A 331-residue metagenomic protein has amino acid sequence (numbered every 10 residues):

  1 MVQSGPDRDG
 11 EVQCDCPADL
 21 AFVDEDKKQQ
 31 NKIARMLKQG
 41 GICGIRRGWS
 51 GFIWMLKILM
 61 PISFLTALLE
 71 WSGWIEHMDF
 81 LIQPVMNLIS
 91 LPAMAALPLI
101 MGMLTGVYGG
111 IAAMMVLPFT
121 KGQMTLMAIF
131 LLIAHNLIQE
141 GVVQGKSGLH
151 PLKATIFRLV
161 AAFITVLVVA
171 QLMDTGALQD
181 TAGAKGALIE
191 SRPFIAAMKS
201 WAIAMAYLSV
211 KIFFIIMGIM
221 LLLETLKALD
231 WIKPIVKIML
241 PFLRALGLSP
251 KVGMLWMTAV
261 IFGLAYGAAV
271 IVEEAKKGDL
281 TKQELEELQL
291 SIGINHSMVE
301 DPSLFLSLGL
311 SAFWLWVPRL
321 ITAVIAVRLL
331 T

Functional and structural regions predicted by a protein language model:
M1-E11, D15-V23: Acidic, proline/serine/threonine- and glycine-rich low-complexity intrinsically disordered segments
V2, D7, A134-R192, E300 (+1 more regions): Transmembrane helix-loop-helix hairpins in multi-pass inner-membrane proteins
C14, E25-V85, L159-R244, I321 (+1 more regions): Selected transmembrane alpha-helices and immediately adjacent juxtamembrane segments of polytopic inner-membrane
K57, P61, L65, W74 (+11 more regions): Hydrophobic faces of alpha-helical transmembrane segments in multi-pass integral membrane proteins
L65-E76, G109-V116, K227, M298-S307 (+1 more regions): Juxtamembrane "helix exit" motif at the C-terminal ends of alpha-helical transmembrane segments in multi-pass membrane
A67-H77, A96-I111, P151-A161, S200-I203 (+2 more regions): Hydrophobic alpha-helical transmembrane segments
W71, M115-Q123, G176, L310-S311: Helix-coil boundary and interhelical linker segments in multi-pass alpha-helical membrane proteins
P92-L149, L246-F305: Alpha-helical membrane segments and immediately flanking helix-loop junctions that form or couple to the substrate/ion
